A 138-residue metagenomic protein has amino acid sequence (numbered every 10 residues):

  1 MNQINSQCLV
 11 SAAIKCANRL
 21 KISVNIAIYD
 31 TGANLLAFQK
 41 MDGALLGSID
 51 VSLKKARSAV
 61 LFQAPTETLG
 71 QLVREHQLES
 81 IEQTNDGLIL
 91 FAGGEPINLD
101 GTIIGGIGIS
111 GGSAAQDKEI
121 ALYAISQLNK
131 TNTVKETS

Functional and structural regions predicted by a protein language model:
M1-S138: Flexible, solvent-exposed loop/hinge segments and secondary-structure transition points
